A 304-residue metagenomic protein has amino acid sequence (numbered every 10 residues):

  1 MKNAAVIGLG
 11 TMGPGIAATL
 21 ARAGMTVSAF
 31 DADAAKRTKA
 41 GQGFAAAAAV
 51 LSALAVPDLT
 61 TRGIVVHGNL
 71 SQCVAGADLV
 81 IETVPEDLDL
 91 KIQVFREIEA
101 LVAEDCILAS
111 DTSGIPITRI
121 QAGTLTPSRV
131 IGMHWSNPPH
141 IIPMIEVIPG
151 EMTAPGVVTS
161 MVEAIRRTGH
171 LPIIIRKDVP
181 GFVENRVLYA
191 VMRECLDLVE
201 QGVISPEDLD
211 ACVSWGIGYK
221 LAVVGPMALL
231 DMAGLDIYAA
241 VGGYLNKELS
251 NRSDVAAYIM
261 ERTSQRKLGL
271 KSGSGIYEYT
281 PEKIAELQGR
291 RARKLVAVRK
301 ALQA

Functional and structural regions predicted by a protein language model:
M1-V50: NAD(P)+-binding Rossmann beta1-loop-alpha1 motif at the extreme N-terminus of oxidoreductases
K2, A23, H170, Q201 (+1 more regions): NAD(P)-dependent Rossmann-like dehydrogenase/reductase catalytic/cofactor-binding core
G15, P139-I148, T168, I173 (+3 more regions): Active-site-proximal catalytic alpha-helix in oxidoreductases
S28, H67, I81, I131-M133 (+1 more regions): Hydrophobic/aromatic beta-strand patches that form the interior of the parallel beta-sheet core in alpha/beta enzyme
A32-A35, A49-L108, I115: Rossmann-like NAD(P)-binding element
D33, A154, I204-D208: Helix N-cap / loop-to-helix initiation motif
I107-N185: Rossmann-fold dinucleotide-binding core
